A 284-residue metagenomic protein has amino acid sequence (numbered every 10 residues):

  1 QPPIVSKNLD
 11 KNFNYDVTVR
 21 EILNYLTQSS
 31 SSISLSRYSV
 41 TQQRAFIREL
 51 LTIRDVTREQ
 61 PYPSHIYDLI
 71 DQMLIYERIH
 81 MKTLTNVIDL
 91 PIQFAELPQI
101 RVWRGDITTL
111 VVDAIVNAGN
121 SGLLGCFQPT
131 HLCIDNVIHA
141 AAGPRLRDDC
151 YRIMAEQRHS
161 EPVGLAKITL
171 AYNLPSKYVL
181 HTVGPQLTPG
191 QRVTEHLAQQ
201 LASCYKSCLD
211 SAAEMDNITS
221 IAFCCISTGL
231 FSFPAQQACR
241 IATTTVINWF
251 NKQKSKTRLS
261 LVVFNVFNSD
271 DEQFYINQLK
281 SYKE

Functional and structural regions predicted by a protein language model:
Q1-E284: Macrodomain-like recognition of ADP-ribose-binding/processing modules
